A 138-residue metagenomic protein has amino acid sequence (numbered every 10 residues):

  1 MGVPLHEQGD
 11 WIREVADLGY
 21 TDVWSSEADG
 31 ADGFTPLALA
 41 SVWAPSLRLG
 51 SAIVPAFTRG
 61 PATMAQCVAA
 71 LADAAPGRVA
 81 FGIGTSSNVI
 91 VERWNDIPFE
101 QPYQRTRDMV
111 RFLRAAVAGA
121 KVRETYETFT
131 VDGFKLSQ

Functional and structural regions predicted by a protein language model:
M1-A52, F57: N-terminal beta1-alpha1-beta2 module of alpha/beta enzyme domains
I12, Y20, F57-T63, G77 (+1 more regions): Conserved N-terminal glycine/acidic-rich loop preference
A28, P55-A62, I97-Q101: Short coil/turn segments at secondary-structure boundaries
P36-S46, A62-V68, D96: Glycine-rich loop at the start of a catalytic domain that most often binds anionic cofactors/ligands
A65-Q138: Internal, glycine-rich beta/alpha segment that forms the wall or movable "lid" of small-molecule/cofactor binding
